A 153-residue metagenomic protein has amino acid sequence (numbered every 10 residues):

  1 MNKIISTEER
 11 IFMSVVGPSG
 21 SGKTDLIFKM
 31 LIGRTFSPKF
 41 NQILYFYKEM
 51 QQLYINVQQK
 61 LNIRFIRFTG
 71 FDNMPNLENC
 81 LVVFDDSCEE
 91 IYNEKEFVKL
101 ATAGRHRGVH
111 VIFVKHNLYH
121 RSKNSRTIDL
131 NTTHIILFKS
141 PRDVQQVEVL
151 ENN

Functional and structural regions predicted by a protein language model:
M1-T7, F28: Pre-Walker A adenine-sensing motif
R10-P38, K48-Q52, K60-N153: Conserved P-loop NTPase motor cores
I43: An amphipathic, basic-hydrophobic helix/alpha-beta surface used to engage anionic, phosphate-rich ligands or surfaces
